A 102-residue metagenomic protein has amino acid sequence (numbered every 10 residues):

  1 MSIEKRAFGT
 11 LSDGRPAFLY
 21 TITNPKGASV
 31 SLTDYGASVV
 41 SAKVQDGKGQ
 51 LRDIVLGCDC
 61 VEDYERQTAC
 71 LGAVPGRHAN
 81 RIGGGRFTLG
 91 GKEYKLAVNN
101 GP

Functional and structural regions predicted by a protein language model:
M1-P102: Surface-exposed acidic/polar loop and edge beta-strand patches at domain peripheries
